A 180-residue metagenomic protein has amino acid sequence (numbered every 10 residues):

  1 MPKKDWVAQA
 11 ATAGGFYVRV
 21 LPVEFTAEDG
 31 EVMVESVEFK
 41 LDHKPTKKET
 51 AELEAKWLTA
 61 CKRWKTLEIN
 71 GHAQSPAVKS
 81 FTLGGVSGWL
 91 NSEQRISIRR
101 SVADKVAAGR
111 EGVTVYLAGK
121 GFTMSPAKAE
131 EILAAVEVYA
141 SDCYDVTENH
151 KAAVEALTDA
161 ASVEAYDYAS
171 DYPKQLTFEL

Functional and structural regions predicted by a protein language model:
P2-L180: A preference for well-ordered globular domain cores that mediate specific macromolecular interactions or catalysis
